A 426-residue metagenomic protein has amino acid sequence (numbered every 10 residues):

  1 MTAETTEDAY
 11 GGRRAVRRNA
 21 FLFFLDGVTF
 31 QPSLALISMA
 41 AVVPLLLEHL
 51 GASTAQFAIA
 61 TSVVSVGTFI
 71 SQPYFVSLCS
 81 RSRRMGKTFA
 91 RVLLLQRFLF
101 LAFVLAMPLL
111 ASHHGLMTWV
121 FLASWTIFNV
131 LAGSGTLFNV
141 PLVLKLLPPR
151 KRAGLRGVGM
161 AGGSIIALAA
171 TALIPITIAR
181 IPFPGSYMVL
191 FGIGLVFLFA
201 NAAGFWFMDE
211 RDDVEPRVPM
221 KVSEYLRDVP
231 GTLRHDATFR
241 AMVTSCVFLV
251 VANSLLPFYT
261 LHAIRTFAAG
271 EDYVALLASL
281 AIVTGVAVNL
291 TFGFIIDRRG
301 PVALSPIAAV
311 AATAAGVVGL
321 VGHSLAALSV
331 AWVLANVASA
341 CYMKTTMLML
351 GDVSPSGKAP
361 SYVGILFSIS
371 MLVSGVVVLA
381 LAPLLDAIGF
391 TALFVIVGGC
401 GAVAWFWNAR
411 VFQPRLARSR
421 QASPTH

Functional and structural regions predicted by a protein language model:
T2-I70, Q96, T238-L277: Helix-loop boundary and gating motifs at the non-cytosolic
L22-A40, A60-V76, V92-Q96, V120 (+4 more regions): Substrate-agnostic recognition of the 12-TM MFS/MFS-like secondary transporter fold
Y74, M107-P108, F197-D209, V395-H426: Multi-pass alpha-helical transporter architecture, strongest for 12-TM Major Facilitator/SLC carriers used
T88-F103, L195, A303-V318, G398: Structural signature of the two symmetry-related core transmembrane helices
A102-F103, F128, F205, A315-L320 (+2 more regions): MFS-fold secondary transporters
L105-S124, L320-W332: Helix-loop junctions at membrane interfaces in 12-TM secondary transporters
D209-D228, A417-P424: Flexible cytoplasmic inter-helical loops of multi-pass small-molecule transporters
V302-M343: C-terminal transmembrane helical hairpin of 12-TM major facilitator-type secondary transporters
